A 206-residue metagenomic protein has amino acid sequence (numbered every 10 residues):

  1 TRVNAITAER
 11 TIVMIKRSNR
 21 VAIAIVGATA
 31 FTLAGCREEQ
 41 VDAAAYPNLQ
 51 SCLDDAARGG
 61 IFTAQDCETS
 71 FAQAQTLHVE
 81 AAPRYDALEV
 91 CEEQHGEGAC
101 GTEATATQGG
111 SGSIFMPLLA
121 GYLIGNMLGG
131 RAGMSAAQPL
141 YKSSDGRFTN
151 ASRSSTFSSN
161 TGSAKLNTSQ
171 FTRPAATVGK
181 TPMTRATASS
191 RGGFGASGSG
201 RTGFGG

Functional and structural regions predicted by a protein language model:
T1-V13: Short, Lys/Arg-enriched N-terminal segments with co-localized hydrophobic residues within the first ~10-30 amino acids
R10-T11, I15-N19, I23-F31, G35-G206: Low-complexity, glycine/proline/serine-enriched intrinsically disordered segments
